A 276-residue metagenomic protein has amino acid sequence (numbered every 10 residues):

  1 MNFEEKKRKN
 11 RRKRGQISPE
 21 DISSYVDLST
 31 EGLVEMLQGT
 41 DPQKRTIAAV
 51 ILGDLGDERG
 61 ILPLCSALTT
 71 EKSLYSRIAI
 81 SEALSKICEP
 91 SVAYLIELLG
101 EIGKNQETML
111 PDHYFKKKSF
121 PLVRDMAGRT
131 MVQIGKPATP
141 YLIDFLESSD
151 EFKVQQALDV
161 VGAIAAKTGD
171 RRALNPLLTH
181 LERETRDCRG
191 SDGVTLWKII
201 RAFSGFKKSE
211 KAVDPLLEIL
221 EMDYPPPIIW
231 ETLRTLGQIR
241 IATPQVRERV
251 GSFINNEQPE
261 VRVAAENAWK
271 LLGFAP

Functional and structural regions predicted by a protein language model:
N2-Y25, E35, Q43-D57, S66-A67 (+8 more regions): Structural detector for internal amphipathic alpha-helices that build alpha-solenoid repeat scaffolds
G32-V34, P63-C65, Y94-L99, Y141-I143 (+3 more regions): Buried hydrophobic core positions in alpha-solenoid tandem helical repeats
A93, E101-Y114: Acidic, serine/threonine- and proline-enriched intrinsically disordered linkers and terminal tails in large eukaryotic
G100-G103, P244, E248-Q258: TPR/TPR-like (Sel1-like) alpha-helical repeat modules
